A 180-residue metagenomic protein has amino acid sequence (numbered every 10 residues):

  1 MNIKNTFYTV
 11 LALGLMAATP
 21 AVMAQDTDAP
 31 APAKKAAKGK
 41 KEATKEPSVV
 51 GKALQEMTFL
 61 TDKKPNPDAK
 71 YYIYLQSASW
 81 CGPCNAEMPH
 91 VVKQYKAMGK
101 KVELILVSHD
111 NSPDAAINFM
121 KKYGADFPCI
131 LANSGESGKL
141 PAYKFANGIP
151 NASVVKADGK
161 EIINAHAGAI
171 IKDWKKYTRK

Functional and structural regions predicted by a protein language model:
M1-Q55, W174, K180: N-terminal targeting signals for export/organelle localization
S48-Y72: A short beta-strand-turn-helix
K70-Y72, Q76-W80, G148: Short pre-active-site segment immediately N-terminal to redox-active cysteine/selenocysteine motifs in thiol-based
I73-Y74, L104, A152: Hydrophobic beta-strand anchors of alpha/beta hydrolase catalytic cores
Q76-K93: Conserved redox-active cysteine motifs that mediate thiol-disulfide chemistry, especially di-cysteine Cys-X(1-2)-Cys
K101-A115, A125-G135: Thiol-based oxidoreductase modules, predominantly thioredoxin-like and allied folds used for disulfide exchange
A115-D126, P141-N147: Structural alpha/beta surface segment adjacent to cysteine/selenocysteine redox centers across thiol/disulfide enzymes
S134-T178: Thiol/disulfide oxidoreductase modules built on the thioredoxin-like
